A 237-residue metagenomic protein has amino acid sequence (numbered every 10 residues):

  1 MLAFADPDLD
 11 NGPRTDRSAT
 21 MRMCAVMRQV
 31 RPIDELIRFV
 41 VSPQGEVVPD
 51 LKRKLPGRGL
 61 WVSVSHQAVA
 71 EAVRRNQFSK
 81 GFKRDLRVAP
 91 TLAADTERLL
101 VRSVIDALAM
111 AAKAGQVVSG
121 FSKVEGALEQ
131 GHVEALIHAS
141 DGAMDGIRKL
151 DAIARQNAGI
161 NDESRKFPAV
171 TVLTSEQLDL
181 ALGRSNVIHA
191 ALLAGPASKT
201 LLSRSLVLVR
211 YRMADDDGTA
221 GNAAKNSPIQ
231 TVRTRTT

Functional and structural regions predicted by a protein language model:
M1-F4, D10, T20-V26, V30 (+8 more regions): Catalytic cores of RNA-modifying enzymes
M1-N76, K80, R84: N-terminal cysteine/histidine-rich coordination modules
T20-M23, G59, R74, L100 (+6 more regions): Helical mechanochemical/support elements of P-loop NTPase systems and associated helical scaffolds
M23-V26, H132, R148-F167: Short helix-coil boundary/hinge micro-motifs
R58-G59, A114-G115, V133-A135, S164-P168 (+1 more regions): Short active-site oxyanion
Q67-G146: Extended interfacial segments that mediate partner engagement and assembly in macromolecular machines
A169-A223: Helix-rich interaction surfaces within compact, conserved domain-sized segments that mediate assembly or partner
G218-T237: Charge-patterned, long linear interaction tracts outside catalytic cores
